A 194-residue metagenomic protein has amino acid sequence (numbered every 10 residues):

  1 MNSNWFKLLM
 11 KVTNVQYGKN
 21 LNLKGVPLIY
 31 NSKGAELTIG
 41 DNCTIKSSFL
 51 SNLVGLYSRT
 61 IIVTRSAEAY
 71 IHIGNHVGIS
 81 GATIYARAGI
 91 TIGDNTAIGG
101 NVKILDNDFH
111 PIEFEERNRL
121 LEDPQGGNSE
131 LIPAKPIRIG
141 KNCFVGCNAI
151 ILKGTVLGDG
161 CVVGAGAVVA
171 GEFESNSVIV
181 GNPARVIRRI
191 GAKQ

Functional and structural regions predicted by a protein language model:
M1-D106, P111-I112, D123, I132-N142 (+5 more regions): Domain-scale signature associated with acetyltransferase and cell-envelope carbohydrate enzymes
E113-R117: Extended, non-globular alpha-helical segments
N118-G126: Short, flexible helix-coil linker/hinge segments at the edges of structured domains or between repeats
T155: Extracellular carbohydrate recognition
V163: Binuclear metal-ion centers of metallo-dependent hydrolases, dominated by the metallo-beta-lactamase
A167: Glycine-rich GHKL/ HATPase_c ATP-binding element in histidine kinases
